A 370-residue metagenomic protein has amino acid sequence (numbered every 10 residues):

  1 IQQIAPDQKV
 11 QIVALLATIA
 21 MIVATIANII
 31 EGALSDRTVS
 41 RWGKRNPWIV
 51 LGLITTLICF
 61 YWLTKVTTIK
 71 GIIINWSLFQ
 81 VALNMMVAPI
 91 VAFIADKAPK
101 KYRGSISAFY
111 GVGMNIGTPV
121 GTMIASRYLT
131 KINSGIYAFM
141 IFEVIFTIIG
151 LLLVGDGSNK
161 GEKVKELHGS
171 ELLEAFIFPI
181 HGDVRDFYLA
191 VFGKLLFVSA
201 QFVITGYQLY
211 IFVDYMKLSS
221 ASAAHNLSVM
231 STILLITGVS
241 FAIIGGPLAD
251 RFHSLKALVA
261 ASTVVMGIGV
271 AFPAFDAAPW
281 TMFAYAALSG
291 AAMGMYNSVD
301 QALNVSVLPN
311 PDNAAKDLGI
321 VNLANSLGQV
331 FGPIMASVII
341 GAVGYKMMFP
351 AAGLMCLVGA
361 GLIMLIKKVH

Functional and structural regions predicted by a protein language model:
I1-Q11, G206-H225: Short amphipathic helix-loop junctions that connect adjacent transmembrane helices in Major Facilitator Superfamily/SLC
A14-S35, T232-I244: Central cavity-lining transmembrane alpha-helices of secondary-active solute carriers, predominantly the Major
V23-T25, G104-S126, N322-G332: Glycine-rich segments within core transmembrane alpha-helices of 12-TM secondary carriers
A27-W42, F241-S254, I340: Helix-to-loop junctions at the C-terminal end of transmembrane segments in multipass secondary transporters
K44-N46, R127-F142, A336-C356: A membrane-interface helix-boundary motif in multi-pass transporters
R45-Y61, A257-A271: Structural signature of the two symmetry-related core transmembrane helices
M85-A98, M295-P309: Intracellular juxtamembrane helix-capping segments at the cytosolic ends of symmetry-related transmembrane helices
S158-F192: Juxtamembrane intracellular "pre-TM" segments in multi-pass secondary transporters
